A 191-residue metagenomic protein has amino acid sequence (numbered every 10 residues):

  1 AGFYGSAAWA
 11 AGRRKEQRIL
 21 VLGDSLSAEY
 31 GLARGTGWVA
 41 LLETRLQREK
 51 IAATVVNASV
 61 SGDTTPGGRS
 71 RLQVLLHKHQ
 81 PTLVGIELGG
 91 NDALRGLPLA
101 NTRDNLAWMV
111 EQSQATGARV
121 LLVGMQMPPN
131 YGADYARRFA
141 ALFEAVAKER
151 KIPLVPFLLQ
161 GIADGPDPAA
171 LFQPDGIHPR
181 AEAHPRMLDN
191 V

Functional and structural regions predicted by a protein language model:
A1-F3: N-terminal export leaders
G5-A7: N-terminal signal peptide c-region/cleavage motif recognized by signal peptidases
W9-S61, R71-Q80: Serine-esterase "nucleophile elbow" of acetyl-processing enzymes
L41-T44, I51, G67-V191: Alpha-helical cap/lid subdomain in secreted, periplasmic, or secretory-pathway luminal O-acyl-processing enzymes
